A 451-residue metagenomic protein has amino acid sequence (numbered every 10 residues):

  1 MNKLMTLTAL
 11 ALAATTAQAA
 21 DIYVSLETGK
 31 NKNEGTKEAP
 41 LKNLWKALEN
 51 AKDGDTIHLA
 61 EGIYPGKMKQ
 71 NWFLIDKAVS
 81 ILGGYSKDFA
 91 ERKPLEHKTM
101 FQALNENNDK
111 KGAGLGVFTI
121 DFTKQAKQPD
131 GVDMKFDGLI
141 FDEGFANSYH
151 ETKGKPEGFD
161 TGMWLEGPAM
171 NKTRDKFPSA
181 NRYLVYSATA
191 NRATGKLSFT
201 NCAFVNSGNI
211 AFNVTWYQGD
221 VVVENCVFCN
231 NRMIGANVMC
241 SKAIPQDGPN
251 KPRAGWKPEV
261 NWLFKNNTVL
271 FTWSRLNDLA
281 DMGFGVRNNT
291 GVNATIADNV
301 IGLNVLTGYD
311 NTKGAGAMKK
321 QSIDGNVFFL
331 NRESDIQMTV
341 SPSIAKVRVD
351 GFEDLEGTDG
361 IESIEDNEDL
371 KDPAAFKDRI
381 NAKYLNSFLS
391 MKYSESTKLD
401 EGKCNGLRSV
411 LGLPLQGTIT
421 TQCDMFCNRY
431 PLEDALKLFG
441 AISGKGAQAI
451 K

Functional and structural regions predicted by a protein language model:
L10-Q18: Hydrophobic h-region of N-terminal signal peptides that target proteins for export in Gram-negative bacteria
Q18-K46, I63, I450-K451: Right-handed parallel beta-helix/beta-solenoid
A20, D55, N71, K77-V79 (+11 more regions): The right-handed parallel beta-helix/beta-solenoid scaffold, focusing on the short coil/turn and N-cap positions
W45-L48, D53-E91: N-terminal extracellular ligand-recognition/capping segment immediately after the signal peptide
M68-Q70, E91, N105-E106, K111-L115 (+11 more regions): Short glycine/acidic-rich loop motifs that flank beta-strands on beta-rich extracellular proteins
V79-G162, E166-R174: Right-handed parallel beta-helix/beta-spiral solenoid domain characteristic of secreted/periplasmic
G83, D130-F145, D160-R174, R192-G208 (+6 more regions): Right-handed parallel beta-helix
A90-N108, P168, G316-K451: Acidic, glycine- and Ser/Thr-rich low-complexity intrinsically disordered tracts in extracellular/secreted proteins
